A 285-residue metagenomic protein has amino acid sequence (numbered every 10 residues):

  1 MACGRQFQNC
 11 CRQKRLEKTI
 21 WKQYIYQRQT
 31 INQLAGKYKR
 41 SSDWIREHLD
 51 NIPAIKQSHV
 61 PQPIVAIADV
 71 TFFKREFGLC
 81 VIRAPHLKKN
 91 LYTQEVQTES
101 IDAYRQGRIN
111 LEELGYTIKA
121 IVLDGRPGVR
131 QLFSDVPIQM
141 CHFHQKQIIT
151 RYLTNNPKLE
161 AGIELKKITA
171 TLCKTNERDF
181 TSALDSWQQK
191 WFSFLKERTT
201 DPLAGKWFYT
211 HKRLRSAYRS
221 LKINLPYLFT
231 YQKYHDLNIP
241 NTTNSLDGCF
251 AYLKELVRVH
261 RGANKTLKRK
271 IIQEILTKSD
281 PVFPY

Functional and structural regions predicted by a protein language model:
M1-C10, M140: Cysteine-rich micro-motifs
R12-Q29: Short, amphipathic alpha-helical "recognition" segments used to contact nucleic acids or chromatin
E17, W21, E113-P127, F133 (+1 more regions): Acidic/histidine-rich catalytic cores and adjacent linkers of DNA breakage/strand-transfer/modification proteins
I31-G36: Residues within the helices of the helix-turn-helix
K37, S41-P127, Q131, N224 (+1 more regions): RNase H-like nuclease fold core
A54, L87, I138, R151-L159 (+2 more regions): Alpha-helix capping at helix-to-loop junctions
N90-T93, L165, K268: Juxtamembrane helix-loop transition sites at the ends of transmembrane segments in multi-pass membrane proteins
A120-K166: Conserved beta-strand -> loop -> alpha-helix junction used to position metal-binding or nucleic-acid-contacting
